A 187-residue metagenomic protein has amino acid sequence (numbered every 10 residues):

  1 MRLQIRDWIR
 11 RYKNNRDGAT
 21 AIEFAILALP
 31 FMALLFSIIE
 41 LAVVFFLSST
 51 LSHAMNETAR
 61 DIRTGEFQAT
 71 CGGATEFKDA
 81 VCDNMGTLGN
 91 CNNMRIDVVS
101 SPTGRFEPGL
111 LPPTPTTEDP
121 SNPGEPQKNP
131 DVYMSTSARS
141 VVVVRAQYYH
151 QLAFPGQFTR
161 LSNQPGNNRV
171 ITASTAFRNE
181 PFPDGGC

Functional and structural regions predicted by a protein language model:
M1-D83: Alpha-helical assembly-interface signal, strongest on the long, hydrophobic N-terminal helix that forms
R2-L3, N56-C187: Short, conserved structural patches
